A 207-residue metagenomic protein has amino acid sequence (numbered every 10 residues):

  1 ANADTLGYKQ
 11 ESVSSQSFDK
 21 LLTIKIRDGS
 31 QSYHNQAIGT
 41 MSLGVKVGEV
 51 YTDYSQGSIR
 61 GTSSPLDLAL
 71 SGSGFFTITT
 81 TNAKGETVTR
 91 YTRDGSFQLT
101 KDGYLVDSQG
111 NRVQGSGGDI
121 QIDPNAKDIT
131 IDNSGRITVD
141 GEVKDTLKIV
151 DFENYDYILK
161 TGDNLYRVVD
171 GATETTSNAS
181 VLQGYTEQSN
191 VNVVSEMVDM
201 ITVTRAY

Functional and structural regions predicted by a protein language model:
A1-D119, P124-Y207: Amphipathic alpha-helical polymerization modules
